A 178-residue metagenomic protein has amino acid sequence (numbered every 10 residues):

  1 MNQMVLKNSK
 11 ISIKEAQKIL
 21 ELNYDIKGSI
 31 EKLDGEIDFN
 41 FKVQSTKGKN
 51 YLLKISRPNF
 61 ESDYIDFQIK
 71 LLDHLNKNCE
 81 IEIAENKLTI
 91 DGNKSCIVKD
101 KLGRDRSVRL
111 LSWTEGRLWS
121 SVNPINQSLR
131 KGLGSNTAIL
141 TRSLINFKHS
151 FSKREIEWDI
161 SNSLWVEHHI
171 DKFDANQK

Functional and structural regions predicted by a protein language model:
M1-G28: Juxta-kinase regulatory segment immediately upstream of eukaryotic protein kinase catalytic domains
N23-Q44: ATP-binding glycine-rich phosphate-binding loop
I30-D34, E85-L88, F151: Short beta-strand
L33, T46, V98-V108: Short glycine/proline-enriched loop/turn "hinge" motifs that connect secondary-structure elements and lie
S45-Y51: Active-site beta-strand-loop-beta-strand hairpin of nuclease catalytic cores that positions key catalytic residues
I55-L102, V122, Q127-K131: A conserved alpha-helical element in kinase catalytic cores
G92, R104, V108-V122, N146 (+1 more regions): A glycine-centered beta->alpha junction motif in the catalytic cores of kinase/phosphotransferase enzymes
N123-K178: A cross-family kinase active-site recognition segment
